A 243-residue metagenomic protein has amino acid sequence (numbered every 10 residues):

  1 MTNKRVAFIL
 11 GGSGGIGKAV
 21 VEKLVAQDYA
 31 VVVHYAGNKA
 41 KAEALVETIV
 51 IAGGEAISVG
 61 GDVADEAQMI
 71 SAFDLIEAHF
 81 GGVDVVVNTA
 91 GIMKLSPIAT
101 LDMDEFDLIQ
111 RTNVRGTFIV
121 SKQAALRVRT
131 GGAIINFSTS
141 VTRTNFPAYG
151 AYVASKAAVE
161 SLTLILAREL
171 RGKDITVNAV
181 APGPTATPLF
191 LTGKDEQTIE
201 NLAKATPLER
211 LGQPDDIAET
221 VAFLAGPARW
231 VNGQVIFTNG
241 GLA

Functional and structural regions predicted by a protein language model:
S13-G14: Conserved glycine-rich cofactor-binding loop
P97-I98, D102-D107, L202: Substrate-binding pocket helix/loop in short-chain dehydrogenase/reductase
L101, V141, N145-V153, I165: Active-site loop-to-helix junction immediately N-terminal to the catalytic Tyr of the SDR YXXXK motif in Rossmann-fold
S121, S155: Active-site helix of classical SDR
L126-R127, R168-G172: Alpha-helical segment proximal to the catalytic Tyr-Lys
R127, R210-T238: C-terminal substrate-recognition "lid" of short-chain dehydrogenase/reductases
R171, T176, V231-G233: Short, small/polar-rich loop/turn modules that mediate ligand/substrate recognition or access, typified
